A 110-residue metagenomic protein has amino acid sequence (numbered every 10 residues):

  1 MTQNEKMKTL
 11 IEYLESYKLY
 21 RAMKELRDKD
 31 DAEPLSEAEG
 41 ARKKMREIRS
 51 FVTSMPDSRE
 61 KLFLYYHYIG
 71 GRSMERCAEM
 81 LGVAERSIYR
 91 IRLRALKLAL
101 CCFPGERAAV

Functional and structural regions predicted by a protein language model:
M1-S54, R76, F103-V110: N-terminal interaction/assembly modules
S54-M55, G82: Short, conserved sequence motifs enriched in acidic/basic residues, glycine, and aromatics that mark functional "hot
M55-R72: Short amphipathic alpha helix immediately N-terminal
R59-F63, E85, R107: Secondary-structure boundary/capping signal
G70-R86: Helix-turn-helix DNA-binding module
G82-P104: DNA-recognition helix of helix-turn-helix
